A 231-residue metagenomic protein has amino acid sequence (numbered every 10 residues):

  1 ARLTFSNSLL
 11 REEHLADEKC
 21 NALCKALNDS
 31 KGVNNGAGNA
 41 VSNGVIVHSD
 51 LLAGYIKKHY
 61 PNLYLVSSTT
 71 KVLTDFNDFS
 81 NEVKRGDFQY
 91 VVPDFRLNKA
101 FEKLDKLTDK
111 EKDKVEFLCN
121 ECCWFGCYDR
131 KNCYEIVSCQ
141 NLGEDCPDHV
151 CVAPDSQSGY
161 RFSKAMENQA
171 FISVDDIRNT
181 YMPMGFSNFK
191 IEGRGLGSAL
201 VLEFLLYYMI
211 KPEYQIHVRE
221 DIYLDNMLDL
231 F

Functional and structural regions predicted by a protein language model:
A1-G32, G36-E82, F88-F231: Active-site pocket-lining/capping segments in soluble small-molecule metabolic enzymes
